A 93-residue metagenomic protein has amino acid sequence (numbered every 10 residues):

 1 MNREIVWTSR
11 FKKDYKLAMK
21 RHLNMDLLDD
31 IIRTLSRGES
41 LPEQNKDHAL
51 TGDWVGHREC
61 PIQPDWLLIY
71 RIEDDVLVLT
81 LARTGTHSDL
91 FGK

Functional and structural regions predicted by a protein language model:
M1-P64, I72-T80, S88-K93: Basic, Lys/Arg-enriched alpha-helical interface segments
G85: Residues forming the ATP-binding cleft of Hanks-type serine/threonine protein kinase domains
